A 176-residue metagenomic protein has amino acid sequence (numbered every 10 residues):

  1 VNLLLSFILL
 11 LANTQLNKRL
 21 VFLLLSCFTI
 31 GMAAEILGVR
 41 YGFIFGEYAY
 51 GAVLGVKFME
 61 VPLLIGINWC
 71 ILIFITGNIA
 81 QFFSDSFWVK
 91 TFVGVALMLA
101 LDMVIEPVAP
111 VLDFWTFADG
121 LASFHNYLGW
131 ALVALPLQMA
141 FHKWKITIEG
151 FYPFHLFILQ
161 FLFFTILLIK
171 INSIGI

Functional and structural regions predicted by a protein language model:
V1-I176: Aromatic-rich, lipid-facing transmembrane alpha helices and their immediate juxtamembrane interface loops in integral
